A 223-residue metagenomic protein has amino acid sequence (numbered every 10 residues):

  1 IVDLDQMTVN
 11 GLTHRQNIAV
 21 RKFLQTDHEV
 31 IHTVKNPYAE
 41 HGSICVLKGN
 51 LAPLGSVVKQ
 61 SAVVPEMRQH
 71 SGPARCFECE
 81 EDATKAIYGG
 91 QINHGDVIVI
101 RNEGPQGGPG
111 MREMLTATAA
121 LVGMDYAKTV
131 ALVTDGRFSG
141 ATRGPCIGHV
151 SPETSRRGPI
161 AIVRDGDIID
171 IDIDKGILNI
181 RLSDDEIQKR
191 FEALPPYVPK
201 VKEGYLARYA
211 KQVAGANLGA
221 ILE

Functional and structural regions predicted by a protein language model:
I1-E223: Catalytic or ion-coupling anion/metal-binding cores of large enzyme and transporter domains
